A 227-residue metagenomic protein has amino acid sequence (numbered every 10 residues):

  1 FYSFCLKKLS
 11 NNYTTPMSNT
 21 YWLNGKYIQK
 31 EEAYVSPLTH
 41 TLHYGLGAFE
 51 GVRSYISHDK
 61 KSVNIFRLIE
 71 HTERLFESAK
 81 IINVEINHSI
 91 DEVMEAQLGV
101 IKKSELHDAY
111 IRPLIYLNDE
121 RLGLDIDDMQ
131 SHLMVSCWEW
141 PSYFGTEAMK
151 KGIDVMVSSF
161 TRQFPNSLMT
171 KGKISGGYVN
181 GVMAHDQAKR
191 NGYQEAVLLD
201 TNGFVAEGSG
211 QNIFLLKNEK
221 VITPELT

Functional and structural regions predicted by a protein language model:
L9-H88, E92-G99, L122-T227: Helix-start/capping segments and mature chain N-termini
K102-A109: Short secondary-structure junctions
Y116-R121: Short, internal active-site loops enriched in acidic
